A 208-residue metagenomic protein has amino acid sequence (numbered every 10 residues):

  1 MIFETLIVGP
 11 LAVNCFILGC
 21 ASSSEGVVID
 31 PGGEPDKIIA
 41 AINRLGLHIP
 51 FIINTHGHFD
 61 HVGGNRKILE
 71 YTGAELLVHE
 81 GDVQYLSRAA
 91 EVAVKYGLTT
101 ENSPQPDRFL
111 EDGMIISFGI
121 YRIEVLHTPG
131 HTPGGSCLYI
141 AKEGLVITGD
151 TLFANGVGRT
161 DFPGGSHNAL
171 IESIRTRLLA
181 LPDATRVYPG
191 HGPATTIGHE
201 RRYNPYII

Functional and structural regions predicted by a protein language model:
M1-L45, C137-G149: Conserved beta-strand hairpin/beta-sheet module of binuclear metal-dependent hydrolase folds, prominently
F16, R108, G113-M114, S136 (+1 more regions): Residue-level detector of beta-strand structural context in well-folded domains
L18, T55, T128: Conserved S/T- and glycine-rich ATP-binding loop of Class I adenylate-forming
S22, G33, F59, D82 (+4 more regions): Short, glycine/acidic-enriched loop or turn micro-motifs at the edges of active sites
V27, F51-I53, L76, I147 (+1 more regions): Residue-level marker for buried hydrophobic side chains located in beta-strands that build the well-ordered beta-sheet
I29-D30, V78, I120, P189: Small/polar loops that bind or transfer phosphate-bearing groups
G33-S117, R202-Y206: Active-site HxH/HxHxD metal-binding segment of metal-dependent hydrolases
L47, E91-V92, Y121-I208: Metallo-beta-lactamase
